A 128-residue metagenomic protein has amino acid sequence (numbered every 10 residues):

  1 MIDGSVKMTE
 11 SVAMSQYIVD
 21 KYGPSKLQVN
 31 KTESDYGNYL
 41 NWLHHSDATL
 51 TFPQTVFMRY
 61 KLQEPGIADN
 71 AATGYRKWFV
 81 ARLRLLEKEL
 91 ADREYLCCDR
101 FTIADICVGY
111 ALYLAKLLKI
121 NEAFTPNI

Functional and structural regions predicted by a protein language model:
M1-T73, E87: GST-like domain detector, emphasizing the conserved glutathione-binding G-site in the N-terminal thioredoxin-like
S25, R93, Y113: Glycine-centered loop/turn positions within well-structured domains that cap or flank conserved ligand/cofactor-binding
K26, G74, K119-P126: Structural helix-adjacent loops and short alpha-helical linkers that scaffold large soluble proteins
L43, L83, I128: Short amphipathic alpha-helical/adjacent loop interface patches that line ligand and macromolecule-binding sites
T49, P53-V56, L96-N121: GST superfamily/GST-like fold recognition
Y75-R82: Alpha-helical packing segments of well-folded alpha/beta enzyme cores
R82-C97: Hydrophobic alpha-helical bundle segments that form small-molecule/ligand-binding pockets
